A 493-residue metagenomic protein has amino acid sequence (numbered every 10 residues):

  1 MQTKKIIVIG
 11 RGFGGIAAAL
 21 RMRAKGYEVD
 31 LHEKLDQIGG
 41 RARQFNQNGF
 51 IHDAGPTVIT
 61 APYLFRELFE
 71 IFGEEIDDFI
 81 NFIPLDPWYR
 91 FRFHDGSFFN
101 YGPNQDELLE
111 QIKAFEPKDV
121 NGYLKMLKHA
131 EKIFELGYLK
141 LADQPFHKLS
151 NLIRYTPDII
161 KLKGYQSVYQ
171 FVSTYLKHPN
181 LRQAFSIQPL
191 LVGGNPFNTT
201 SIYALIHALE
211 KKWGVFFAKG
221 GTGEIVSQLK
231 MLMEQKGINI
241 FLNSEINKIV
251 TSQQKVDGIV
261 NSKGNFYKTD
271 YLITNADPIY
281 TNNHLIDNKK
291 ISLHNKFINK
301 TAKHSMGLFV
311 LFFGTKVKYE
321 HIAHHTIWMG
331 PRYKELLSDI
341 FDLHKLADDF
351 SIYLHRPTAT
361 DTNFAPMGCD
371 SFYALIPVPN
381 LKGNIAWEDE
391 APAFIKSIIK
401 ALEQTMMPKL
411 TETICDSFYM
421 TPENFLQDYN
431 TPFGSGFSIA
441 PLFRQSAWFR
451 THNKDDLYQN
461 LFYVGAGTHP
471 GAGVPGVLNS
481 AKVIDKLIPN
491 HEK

Functional and structural regions predicted by a protein language model:
Q2-K132: N-terminal glycine-rich phosphate/pyrophosphate-binding loop and immediately adjacent elements
P56, A466-I488: A conserved FAD-binding loop/helix module that cradles the flavin
H94-T199: Rossmann-like flavin
P157-V168, E210-M231, A386-F394: Short beta-strand to alpha-helix junction loop
H178-V192, D349-Y353, P408-P470: A glycine-rich dinucleotide-binding beta-alpha-beta segment and adjacent secondary-structure elements that constitute
L205-V256: Helical element adjacent to the flavin cofactor pocket in flavoenzyme catalytic cores
N247-P366: Mid-domain catalytic core of redox enzymes that form a hydrophobic substrate pocket/lid adjacent to a catalytic redox
K316-L426: C-terminal segments that line or cap access tunnels to active or ligand-binding sites in enzymes and enzyme-associated
